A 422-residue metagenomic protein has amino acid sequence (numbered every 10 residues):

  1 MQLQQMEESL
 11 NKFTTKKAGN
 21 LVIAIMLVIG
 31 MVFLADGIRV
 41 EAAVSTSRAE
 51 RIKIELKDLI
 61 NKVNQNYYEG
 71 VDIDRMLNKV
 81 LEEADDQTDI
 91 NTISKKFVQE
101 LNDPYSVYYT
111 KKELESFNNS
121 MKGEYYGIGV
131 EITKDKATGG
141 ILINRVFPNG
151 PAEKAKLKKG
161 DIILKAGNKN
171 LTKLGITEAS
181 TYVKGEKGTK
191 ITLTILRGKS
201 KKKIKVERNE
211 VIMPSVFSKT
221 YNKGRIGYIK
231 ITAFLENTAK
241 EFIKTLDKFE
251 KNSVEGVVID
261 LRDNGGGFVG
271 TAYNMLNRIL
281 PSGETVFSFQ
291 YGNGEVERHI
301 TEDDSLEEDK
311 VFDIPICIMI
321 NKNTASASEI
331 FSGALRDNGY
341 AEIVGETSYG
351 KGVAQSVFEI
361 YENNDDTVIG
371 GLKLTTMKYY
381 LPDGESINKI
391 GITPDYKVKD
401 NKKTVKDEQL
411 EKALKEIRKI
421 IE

Functional and structural regions predicted by a protein language model:
M1-T15: N-terminal Lys/Arg-rich, disordered targeting/topogenic segments
V32-E50, Y68: Sec-dependent signal peptide cleavage junction
A49, M121-K165, K169-K173, L235-A239: PDZ/PDZ-like domain segments forming the peptide/carboxylate-binding groove, activating on the N-terminal beta-strands
L59, I93, F97, V130 (+10 more regions): Terminal peptide-recognition signature
L59-N61, A152-G175, V257-D260, N338 (+1 more regions): Conserved PDZ fold ligand-binding element
Y67-I141, K190-I191, G198-K205, M213-V216 (+1 more regions): Extended, small/polar residue-biased N-terminal targeting/export presequences and adjacent propeptide/linker tracts
S116, I212-S218, G266-M319, N323-T324 (+2 more regions): Gly/Ser/Thr-rich loop/hinge elements
F147, G167-E255, N277, R298-E307 (+1 more regions): C-terminal, low-ordered peptide segments at domain boundaries
